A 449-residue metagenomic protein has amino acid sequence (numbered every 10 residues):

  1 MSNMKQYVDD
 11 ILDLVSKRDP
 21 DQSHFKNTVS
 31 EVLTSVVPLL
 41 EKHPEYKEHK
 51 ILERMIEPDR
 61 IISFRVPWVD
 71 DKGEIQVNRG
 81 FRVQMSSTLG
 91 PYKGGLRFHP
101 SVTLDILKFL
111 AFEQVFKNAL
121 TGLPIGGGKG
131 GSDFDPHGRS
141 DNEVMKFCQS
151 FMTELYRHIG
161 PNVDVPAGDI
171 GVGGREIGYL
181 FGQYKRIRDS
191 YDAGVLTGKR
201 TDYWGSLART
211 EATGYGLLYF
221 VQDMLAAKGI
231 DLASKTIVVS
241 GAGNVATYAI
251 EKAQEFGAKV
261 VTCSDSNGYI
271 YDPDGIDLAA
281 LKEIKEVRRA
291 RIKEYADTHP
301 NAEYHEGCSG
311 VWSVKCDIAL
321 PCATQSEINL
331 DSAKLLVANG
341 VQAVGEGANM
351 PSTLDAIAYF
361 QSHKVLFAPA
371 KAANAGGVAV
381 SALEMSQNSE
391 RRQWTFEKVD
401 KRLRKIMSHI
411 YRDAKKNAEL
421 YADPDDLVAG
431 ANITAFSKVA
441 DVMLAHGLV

Functional and structural regions predicted by a protein language model:
S2-T28, M224, V337-V449: Adenosine-phosphate binding glycine-rich loop
S23-K26, K42-H49, G122, I159-G168 (+4 more regions): Flexible, glycine/charged-enriched surface loops at secondary-structure junctions
E45-Q76: Structured beta-strand/loop patches that form or line metal/cofactor-binding pockets in enzymes
H99, N118-L232: Glycine/serine-rich phosphate-binding loop and adjoining beta1-alpha1 elements at the start of nucleotide-handling
F109, V163-A167, Y191-V195, V239 (+6 more regions): General beta-strand structural signal in soluble alpha/beta enzymes
R200, G205-S313: Glycine-rich phosphate/diphosphate-binding loop of Rossmann-like nucleotide-binding domains
G268-F367, A372: Rossmann-like adenosine-cofactor binding region
